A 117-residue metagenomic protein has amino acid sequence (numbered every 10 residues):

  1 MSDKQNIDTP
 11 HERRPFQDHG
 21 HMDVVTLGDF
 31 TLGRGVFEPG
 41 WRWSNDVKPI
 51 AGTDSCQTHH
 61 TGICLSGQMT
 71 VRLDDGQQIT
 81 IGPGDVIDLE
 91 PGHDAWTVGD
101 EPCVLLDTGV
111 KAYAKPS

Functional and structural regions predicted by a protein language model:
M1-V36, S44: A short, N-terminal "cap"/entry segment at the start of jelly-roll beta-barrel domains of the cupin/DSBH fold
V24, L32-V36, T61, Q78 (+2 more regions): Conserved hydrophobic/aromatic beta-strand scaffold that supports enzyme active sites
R34-S55: Conserved short histidine dyad/triad with adjacent acidic residue
R42-W43, G67-R72, A95: Short beta-strand segments in beta-sandwich/barrel cores
T53-V71: Short, conserved beta-strand element in jelly-roll/cupin
L73-G92: Short acidic-glycine-tyrosine-enriched beta hairpin
E90-K115: Ligand-binding loop in jelly-roll beta-barrel domains
